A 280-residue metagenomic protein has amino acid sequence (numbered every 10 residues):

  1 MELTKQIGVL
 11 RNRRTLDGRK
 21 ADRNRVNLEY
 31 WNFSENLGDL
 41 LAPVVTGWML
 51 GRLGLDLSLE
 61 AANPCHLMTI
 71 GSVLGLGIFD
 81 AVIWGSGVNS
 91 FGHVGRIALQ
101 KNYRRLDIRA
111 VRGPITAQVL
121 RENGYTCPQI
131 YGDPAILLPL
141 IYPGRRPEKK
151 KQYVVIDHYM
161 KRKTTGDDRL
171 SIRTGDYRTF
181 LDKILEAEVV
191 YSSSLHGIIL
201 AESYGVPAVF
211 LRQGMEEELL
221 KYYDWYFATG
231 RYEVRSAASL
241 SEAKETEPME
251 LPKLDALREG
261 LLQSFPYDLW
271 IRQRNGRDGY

Functional and structural regions predicted by a protein language model:
M1-Y280: Active-site anion-handling motifs in enzyme catalytic cores
